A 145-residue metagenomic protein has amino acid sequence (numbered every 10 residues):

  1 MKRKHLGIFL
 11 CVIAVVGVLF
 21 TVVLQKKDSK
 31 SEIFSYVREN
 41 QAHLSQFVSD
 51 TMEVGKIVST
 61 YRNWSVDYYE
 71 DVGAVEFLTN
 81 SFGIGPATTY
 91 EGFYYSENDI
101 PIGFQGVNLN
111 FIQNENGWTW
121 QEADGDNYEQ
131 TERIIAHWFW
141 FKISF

Functional and structural regions predicted by a protein language model:
M1-V15: N-terminal Sec-pathway targeting helices
K2-R3, K26, S96, N108: Serine/threonine-rich low-complexity intrinsically disordered regions
V12, T21, Q25, E32 (+2 more regions): Short, flexible coil/linker segments at or flanking structured domains
V18-A87: N-terminal export/targeting and maturation segments
V72-F145: Extracytoplasmic electrostatic interaction patches
